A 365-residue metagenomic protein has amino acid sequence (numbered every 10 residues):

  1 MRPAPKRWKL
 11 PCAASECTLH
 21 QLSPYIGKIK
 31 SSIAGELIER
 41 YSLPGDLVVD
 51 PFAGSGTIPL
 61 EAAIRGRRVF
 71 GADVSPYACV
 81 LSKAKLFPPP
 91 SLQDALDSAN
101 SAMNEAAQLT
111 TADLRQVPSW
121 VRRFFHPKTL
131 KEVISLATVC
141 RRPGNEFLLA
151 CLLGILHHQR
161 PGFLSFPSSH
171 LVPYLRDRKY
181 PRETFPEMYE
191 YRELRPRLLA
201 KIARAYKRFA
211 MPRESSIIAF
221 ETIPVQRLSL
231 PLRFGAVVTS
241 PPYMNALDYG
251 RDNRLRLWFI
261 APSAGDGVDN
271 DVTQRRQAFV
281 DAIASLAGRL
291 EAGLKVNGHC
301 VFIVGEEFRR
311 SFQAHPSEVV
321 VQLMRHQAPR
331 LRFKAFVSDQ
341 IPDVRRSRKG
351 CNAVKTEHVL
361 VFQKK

Functional and structural regions predicted by a protein language model:
M1-P44: S-adenosyl-L-methionine
A34, D46-R65, V69-P76, S82 (+3 more regions): Conserved proline-anchored active-site loop of SAM-dependent methyltransferases that bridges a beta-strand
L47, G298-V301: Short glycine-centered segments of the SAM/dcSAM-binding site in methyltransferase folds
P76-G144, A261-N270: Conserved phosphoryl-transfer catalytic core
L130-T239, M244-G250: SAM-dependent nucleic-acid methyltransferase catalytic core
P242-S285, F308: Mobile active-site "lid"/loop adjacent to the S-adenosyl-L-methionine
V280-V296: A short glycine-rich, Lys/Arg-flanked "PGG" loop and its adjoining helix->strand segment in the class I
F308, A314-S317, V321, A328-K365: Class I S-adenosyl-L-methionine
